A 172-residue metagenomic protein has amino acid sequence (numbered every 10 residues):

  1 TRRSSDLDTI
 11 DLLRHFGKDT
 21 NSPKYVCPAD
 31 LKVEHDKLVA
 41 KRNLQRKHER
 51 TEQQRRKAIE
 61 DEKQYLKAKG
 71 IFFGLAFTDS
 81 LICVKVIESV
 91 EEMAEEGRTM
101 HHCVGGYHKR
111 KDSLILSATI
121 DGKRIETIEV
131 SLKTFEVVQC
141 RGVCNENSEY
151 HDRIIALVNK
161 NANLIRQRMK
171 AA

Functional and structural regions predicted by a protein language model:
R2-A172: Glycine-focused motif/segment detector
